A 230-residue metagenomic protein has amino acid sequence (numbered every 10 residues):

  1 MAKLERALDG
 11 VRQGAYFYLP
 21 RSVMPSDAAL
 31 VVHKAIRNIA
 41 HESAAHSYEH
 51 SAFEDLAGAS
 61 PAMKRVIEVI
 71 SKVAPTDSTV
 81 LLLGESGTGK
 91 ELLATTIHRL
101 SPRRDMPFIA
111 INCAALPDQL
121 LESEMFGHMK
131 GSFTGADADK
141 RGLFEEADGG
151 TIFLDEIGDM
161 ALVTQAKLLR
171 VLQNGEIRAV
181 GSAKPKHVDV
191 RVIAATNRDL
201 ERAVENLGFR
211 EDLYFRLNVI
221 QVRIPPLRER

Functional and structural regions predicted by a protein language model:
M1-S47: N-terminal accessory segments that target, anchor, or regulate ATP-driven/P-loop NTPase machines and associated
L4, R21-A29, E122, A166 (+2 more regions): Conserved two-component signaling phosphotransfer/partner-docking surface
L4-L8, A15, E122, L143 (+1 more regions): Receiver (REC) domain alpha4 helix and immediately following alpha4-beta5 loop
G14, T95, R216, I220: ABC-type ATPase nucleotide-binding domain
V23-M24, H33, A62, N112 (+2 more regions): Receiver (REC) domain switch/active-site region of two-component response regulators
S26, L172, L217: Ser/Thr-centered hotspots in the catalytic core of two-component histidine kinases
S47-H187, V192-R198, A203, P226-E229: AAA+ ATPase active-site-proximal loops
